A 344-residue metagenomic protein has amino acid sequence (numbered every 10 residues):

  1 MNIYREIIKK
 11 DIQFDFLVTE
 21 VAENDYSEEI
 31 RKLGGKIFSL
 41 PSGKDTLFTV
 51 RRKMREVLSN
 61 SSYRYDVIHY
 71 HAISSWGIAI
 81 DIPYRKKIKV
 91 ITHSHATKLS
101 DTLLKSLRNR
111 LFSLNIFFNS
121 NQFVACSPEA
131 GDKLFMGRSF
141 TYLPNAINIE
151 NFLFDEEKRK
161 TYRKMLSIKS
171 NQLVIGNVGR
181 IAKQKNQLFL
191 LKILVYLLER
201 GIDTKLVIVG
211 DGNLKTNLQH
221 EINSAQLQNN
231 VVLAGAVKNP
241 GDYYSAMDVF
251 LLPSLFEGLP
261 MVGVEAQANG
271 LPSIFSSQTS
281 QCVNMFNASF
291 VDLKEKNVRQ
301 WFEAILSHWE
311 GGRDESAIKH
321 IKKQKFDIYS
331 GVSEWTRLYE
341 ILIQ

Functional and structural regions predicted by a protein language model:
M1-N2, L173, N177-Y196, N213-Q219: A conserved mid-protein helix/loop that constitutes part of the nucleotide-sugar donor-binding site
N2-K53, K133, N213, L338: N-terminal strand-loop element at the rim of the active site of nucleotide-sugar-dependent glycosyltransferases
M54, L153-I168: A short helix/loop element that forms part of the nucleotide-sugar donor recognition site in Leloir-type
Y70-G77, S94: Short His-centered aromatic/hydrophobic patch
E129, A146: Carbohydrate-associated surface elements
A236, L255: Aromatic "clamp/platform" in nucleotide-sugar-dependent glycosyltransferases that forms part of the donor/acceptor
C282-E310: Change "using UDP/GDP/dTDP sugars" to "using nucleotide sugars
G312-Q344: A charged, aromatic-enriched C-terminal amphipathic alpha-helix characteristic of glycosyltransferases across folds
